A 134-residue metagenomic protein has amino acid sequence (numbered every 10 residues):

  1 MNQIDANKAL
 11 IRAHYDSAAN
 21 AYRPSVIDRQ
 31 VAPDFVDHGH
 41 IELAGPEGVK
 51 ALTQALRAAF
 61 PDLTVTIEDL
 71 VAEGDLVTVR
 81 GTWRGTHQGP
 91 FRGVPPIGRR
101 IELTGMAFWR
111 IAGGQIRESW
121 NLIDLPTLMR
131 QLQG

Functional and structural regions predicted by a protein language model:
M1-G134: C-terminal and inter-domain tail/linker signature
